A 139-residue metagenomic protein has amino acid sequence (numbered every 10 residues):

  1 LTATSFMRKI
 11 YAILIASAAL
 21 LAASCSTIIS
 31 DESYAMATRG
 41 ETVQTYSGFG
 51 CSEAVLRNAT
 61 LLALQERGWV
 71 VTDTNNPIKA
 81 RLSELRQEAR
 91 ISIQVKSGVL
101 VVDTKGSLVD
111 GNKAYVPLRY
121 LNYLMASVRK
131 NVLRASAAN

Functional and structural regions predicted by a protein language model:
A3-L14: Bacterial N-terminal signal peptides that target proteins for export
L21-S24: C-terminal motif of bacterial Sec signal peptides marking the signal peptidase cleavage site
S26-N139: Ser/Thr-rich, low-complexity intrinsically disordered terminal regions
